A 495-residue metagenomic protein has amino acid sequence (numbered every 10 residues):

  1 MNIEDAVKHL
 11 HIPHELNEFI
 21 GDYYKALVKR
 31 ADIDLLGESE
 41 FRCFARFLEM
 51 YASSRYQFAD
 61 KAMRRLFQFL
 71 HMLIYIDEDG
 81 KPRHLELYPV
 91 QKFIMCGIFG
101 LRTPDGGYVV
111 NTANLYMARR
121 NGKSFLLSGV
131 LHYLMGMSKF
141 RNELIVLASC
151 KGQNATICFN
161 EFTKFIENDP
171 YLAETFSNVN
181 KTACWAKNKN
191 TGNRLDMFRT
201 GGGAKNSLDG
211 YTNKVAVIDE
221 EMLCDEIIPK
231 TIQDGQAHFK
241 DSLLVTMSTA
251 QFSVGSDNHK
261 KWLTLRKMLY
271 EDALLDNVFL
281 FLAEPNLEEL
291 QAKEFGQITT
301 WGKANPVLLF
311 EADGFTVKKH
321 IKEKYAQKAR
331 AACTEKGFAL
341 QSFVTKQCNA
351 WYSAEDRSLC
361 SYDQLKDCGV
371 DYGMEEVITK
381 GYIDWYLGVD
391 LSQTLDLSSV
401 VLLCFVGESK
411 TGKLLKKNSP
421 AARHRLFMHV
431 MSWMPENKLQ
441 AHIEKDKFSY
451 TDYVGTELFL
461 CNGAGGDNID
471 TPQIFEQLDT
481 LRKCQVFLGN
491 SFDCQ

Functional and structural regions predicted by a protein language model:
N2-V389, T480-C484: Phosphate/NTP-binding elements of NTP-utilizing enzymes
N121, N490-Q495: Acidic, metal-coordinating catalytic cores used for nucleic-acid/nucleotide bond scission and strand-transfer chemistry
S128-G136, L395-T411: Acidic, metal-ligating active-site segments
F159, N213, P229-Q233, D257-T264 (+2 more regions): Composition- and surface-driven signal marking solvent-exposed, interaction-prone regions in large proteins
K187-T191, C404-L488: Nucleic-acid-processing active sites and adjacent nucleic-acid-binding tracks, predominantly divalent metal-dependent
L365, S432-M434, Q495: Active/binding-pocket-proximal capping segment
L391-Q393: Non-cytosolic beta-sheet module surface loops
